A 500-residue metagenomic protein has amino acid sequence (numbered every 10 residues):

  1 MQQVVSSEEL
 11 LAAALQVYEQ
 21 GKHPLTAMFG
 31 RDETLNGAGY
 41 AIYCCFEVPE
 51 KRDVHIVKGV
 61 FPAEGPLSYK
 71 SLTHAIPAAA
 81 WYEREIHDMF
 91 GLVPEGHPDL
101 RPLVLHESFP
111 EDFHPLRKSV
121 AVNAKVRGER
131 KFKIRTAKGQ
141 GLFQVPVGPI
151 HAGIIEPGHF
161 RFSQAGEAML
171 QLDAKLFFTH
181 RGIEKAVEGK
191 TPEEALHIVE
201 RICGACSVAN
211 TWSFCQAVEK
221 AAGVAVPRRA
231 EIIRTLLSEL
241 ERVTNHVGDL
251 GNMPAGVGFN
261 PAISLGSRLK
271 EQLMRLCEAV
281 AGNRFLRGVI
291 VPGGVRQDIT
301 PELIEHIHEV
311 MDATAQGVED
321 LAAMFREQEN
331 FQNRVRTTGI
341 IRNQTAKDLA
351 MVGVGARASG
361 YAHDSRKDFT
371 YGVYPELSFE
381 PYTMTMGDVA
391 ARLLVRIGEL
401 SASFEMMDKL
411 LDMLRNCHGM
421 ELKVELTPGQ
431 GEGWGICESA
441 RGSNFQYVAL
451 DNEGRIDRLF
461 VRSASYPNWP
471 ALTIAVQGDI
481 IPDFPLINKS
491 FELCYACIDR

Functional and structural regions predicted by a protein language model:
M1-A168, M311, E327-T338, T345 (+4 more regions): Terminal low-complexity/charged segments
P62-P77, C203, Y382-R396: Short histidine-centered catalytic/ligand-binding loop motif
S68-Y69, T73-P98, P102, G223-E239 (+3 more regions): Structured, non-membrane catalytic/scaffold regions adjacent to prosthetic-group chemistry
L103-E107, M253, G288-V295: Short, conserved phosphate-binding/catalytic loop or strand-edge motifs used in phosphoryl-/nucleotidyl-transfer
F143, V147-G256, L265, E278 (+3 more regions): Active-site- and interface-proximal helix/loop "cap" or "latch" segments in soluble metabolic and energy-transducing
A262, G266, L276-V424, Q430: Intrinsically disordered, low-complexity regulatory segments
L422-Y447: Flexible, glycine/threonine-enriched loop-and-boundary segments that flank and lead into catalytic domains of large
